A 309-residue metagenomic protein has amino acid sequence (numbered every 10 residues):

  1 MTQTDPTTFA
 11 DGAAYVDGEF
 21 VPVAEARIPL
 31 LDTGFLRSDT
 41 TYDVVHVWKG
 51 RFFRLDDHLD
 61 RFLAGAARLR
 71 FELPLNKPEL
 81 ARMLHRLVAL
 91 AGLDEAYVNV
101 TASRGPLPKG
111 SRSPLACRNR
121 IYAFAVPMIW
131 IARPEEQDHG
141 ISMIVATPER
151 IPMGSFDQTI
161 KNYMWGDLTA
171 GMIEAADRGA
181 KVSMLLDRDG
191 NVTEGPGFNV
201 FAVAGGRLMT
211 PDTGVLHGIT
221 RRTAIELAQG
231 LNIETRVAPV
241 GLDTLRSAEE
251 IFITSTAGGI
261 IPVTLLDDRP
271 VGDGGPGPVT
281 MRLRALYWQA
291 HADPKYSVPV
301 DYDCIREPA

Functional and structural regions predicted by a protein language model:
M1-L75, R82-R86, K109-A309: Helix-start/capping segments and mature chain N-termini
A89-A102: Ordered, amphipathic secondary-structure segments that act as subunit-interaction surfaces in large macromolecular
S103-P108: Short, internal active-site loops enriched in acidic
